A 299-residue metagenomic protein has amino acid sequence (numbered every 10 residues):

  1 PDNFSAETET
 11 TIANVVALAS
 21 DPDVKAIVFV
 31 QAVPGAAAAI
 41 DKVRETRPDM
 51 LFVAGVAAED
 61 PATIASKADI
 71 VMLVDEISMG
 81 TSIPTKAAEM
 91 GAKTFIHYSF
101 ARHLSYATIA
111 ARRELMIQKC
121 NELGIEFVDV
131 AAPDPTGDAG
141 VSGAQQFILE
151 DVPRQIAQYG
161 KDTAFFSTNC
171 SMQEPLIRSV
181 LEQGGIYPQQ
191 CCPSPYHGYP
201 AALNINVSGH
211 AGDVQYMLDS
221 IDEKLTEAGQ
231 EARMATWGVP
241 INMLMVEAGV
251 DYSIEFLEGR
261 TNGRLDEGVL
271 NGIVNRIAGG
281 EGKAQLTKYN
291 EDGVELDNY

Functional and structural regions predicted by a protein language model:
P1-T10, V30-Q31, V130-Q145: Short beta->alpha junction loops
T8-K25, K42, G143-K161: Short, well-structured alpha-helical segments in soluble
P22-V33, M50-G55, I96-S99, F127 (+3 more regions): Periplasmic-binding protein-like
A32-A36, A57-A62, A101-S105, D134-G137 (+1 more regions): Solvent-exposed loop/turn segments at secondary-structure junctions within structured extracellular/periplasmic domains
V43-E76: Flexible loop/hinge segments that line or gate small-molecule binding clefts
A68, M116-F127, E174-E258: Extracellular/periplasmic periplasmic-binding protein-like sensory domains
V71-D129, S253, V274: An alpha-beta-alpha
G229-L244, I254-Y299: Segments of small-molecule ligand-sensing domains
